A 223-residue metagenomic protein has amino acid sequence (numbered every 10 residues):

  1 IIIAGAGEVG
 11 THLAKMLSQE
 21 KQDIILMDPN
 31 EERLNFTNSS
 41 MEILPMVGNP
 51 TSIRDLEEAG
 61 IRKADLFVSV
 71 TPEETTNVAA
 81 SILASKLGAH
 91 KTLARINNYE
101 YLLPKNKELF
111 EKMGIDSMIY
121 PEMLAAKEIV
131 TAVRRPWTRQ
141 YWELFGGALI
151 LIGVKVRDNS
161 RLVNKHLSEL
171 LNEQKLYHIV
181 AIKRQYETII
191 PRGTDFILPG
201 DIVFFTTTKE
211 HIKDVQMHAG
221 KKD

Functional and structural regions predicted by a protein language model:
I1-D223: Cytosolic regulatory regions of ion transport systems
